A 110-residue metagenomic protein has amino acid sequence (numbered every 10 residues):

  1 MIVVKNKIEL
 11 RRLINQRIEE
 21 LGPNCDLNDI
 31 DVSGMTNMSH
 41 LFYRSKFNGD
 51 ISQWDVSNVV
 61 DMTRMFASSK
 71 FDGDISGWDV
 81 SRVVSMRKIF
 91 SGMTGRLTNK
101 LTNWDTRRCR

Functional and structural regions predicted by a protein language model:
M1-R110: Negatively charged
